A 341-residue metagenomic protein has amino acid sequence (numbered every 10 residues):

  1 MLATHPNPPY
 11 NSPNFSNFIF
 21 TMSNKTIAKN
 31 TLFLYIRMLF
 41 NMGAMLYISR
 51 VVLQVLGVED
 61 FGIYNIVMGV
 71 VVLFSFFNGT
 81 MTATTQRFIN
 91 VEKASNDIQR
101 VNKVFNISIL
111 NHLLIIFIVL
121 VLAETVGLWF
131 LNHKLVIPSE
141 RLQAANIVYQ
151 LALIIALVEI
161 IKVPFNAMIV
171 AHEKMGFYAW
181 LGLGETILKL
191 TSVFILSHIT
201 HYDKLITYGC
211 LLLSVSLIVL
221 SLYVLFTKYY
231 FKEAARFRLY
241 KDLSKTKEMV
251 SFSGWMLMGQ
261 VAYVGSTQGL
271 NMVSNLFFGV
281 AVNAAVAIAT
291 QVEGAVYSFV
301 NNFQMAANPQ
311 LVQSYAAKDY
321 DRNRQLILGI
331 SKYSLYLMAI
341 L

Functional and structural regions predicted by a protein language model:
N14-I27, L205-G209, Y223-T267, Q310 (+1 more regions): Interhelical loop/hinge segments that connect adjacent transmembrane helices in multipass membrane
N24, A28, L157-G184, F194-I195: Membrane-interface junctions at transmembrane-helix termini in multi-pass inner-membrane proteins
R37, W180-Y230, S251-F252, T290: Hydrophobic alpha-helical transmembrane segments
G43-D60, N132-V136, S197-I199, V264-A295 (+1 more regions): Helix-terminus/linker motif at the lipid-water interface of multi-pass membrane proteins
V52-L73, V104, L205-G209, K245-F252 (+2 more regions): Interfacial/gating helices of multi-pass transporter permease domains
G79-S95, A171, F231-K232, A289 (+1 more regions): Helix-loop junctions and terminal segments of transmembrane helices in multi-pass membrane transport/translocation
I107-K134, T191, I195, S221-L222 (+1 more regions): Alpha-helical transmembrane segments of multi-pass membrane transport and lipid-handling proteins
T125-W129, P138-K162, T191, I218: Alpha-helical transmembrane segments of multi-pass membrane proteins
